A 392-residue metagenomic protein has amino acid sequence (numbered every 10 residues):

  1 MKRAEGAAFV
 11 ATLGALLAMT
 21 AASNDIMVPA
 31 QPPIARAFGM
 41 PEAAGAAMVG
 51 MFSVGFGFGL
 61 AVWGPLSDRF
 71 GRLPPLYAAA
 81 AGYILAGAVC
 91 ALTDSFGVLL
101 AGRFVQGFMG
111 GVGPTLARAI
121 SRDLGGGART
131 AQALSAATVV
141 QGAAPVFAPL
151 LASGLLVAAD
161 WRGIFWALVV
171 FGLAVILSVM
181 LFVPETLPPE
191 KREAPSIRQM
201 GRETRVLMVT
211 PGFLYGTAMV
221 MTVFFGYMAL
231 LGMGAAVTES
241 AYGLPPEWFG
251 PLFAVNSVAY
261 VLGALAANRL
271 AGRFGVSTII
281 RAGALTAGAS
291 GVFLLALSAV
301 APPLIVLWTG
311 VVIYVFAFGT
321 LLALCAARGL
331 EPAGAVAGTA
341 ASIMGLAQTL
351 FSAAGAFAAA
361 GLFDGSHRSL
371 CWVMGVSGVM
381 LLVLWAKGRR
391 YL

Functional and structural regions predicted by a protein language model:
M1-K2, E185-T217: Juxtamembrane intracellular "pre-TM" segments in multi-pass secondary transporters
A8-E42, L230-A235: Extracytoplasmic
G39, G71, L92-V98, M109 (+2 more regions): Helix-breaking motifs and short loop linkers at transmembrane-helix boundaries and internal kinks in secondary membrane
F58-G97: Conserved MFS/SLC helix-loop-helix module at the cytosolic interface between two early adjacent transmembrane helices
G82, A86-V89, G97-Q106, I305-I313: Paired small-residue
V98, G127, S135-L181: Helix-loop-helix hairpin linking two adjacent transmembrane segments in secondary transporters
G102-A143: Cytoplasmic helix-loop-helix junction between adjacent transmembrane helices in 12-TM secondary transporters
T278-L324: C-terminal transmembrane helical hairpin of 12-TM major facilitator-type secondary transporters
